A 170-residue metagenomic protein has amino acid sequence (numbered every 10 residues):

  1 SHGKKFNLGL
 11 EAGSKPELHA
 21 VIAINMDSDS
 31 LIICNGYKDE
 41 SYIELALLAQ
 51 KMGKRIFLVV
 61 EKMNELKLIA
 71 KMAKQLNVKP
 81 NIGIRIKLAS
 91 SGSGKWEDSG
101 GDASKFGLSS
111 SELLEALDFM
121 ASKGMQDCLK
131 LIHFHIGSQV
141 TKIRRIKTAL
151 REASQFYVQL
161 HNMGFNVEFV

Functional and structural regions predicted by a protein language model:
S1-N166: Active-site-proximal beta-alpha core segment in soluble small-molecule metabolic enzymes
F169-V170: Short glycine-rich phosphate-binding loop at a beta-alpha junction
